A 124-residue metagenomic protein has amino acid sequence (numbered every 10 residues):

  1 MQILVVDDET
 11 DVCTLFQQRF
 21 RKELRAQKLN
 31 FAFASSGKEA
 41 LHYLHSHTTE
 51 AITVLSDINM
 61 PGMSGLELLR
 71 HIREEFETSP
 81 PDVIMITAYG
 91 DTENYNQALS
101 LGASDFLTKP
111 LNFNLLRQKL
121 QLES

Functional and structural regions predicted by a protein language model:
T10-A32: Two-component/phosphorelay signaling modules centered on CheY-like receiver
F33-H42, G65: Helix N-cap/capping motif at the beta->alpha junctions
H42, L66-S79: Short amphipathic alpha-helix used as the core "switch/output" element in two-component signaling
T48-L55: Active-site beta3 strand of CheY-like receiver
M60: Receiver (REC) domain active-site loop signature in two-component systems and cognate sites in sensor histidine kinases
E67, S79-P80, G90-D105: Alpha4 helix (beta4-alpha4-beta5 surface) of REC/receiver domains from two-component response regulators
I84-I86: Hydrophobic/aromatic residues positioned on beta-strands within the core alpha/beta folds
E93, L111-L120: C-terminal output helix
